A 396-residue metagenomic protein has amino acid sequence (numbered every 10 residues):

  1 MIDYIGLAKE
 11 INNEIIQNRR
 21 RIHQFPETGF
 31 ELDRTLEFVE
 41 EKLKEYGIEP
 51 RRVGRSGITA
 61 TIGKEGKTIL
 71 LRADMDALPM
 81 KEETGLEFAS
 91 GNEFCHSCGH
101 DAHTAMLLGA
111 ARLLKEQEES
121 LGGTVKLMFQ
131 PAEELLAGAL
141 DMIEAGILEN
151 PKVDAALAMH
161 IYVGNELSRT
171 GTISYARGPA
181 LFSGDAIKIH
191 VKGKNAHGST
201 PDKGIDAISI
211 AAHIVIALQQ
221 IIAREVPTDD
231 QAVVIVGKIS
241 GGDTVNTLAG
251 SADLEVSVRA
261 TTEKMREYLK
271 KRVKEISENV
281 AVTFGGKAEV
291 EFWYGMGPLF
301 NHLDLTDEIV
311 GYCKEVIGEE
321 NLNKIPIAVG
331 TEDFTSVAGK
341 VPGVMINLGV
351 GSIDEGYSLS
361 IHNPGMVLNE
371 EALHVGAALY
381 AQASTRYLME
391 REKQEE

Functional and structural regions predicted by a protein language model:
I2-S97, D101, A105-G122, F182: Acidic/His- and Gly-rich active-site-bordering loop/insert found across diverse amide/peptide-bond hydrolases
N12, I16, L36-E40, L107 (+6 more regions): Hydrophobic face of alpha-helices
I22, L71, H100, L127 (+7 more regions): Divalent metal-coordination and catalytic microenvironments
H23-F25, H96, H100-H103, H160 (+2 more regions): Histidine-centered active-site/metal-ligand motif
E45, A212-E396: Metal-dependent amide/peptide-bond hydrolase catalytic core, centered on the "pita-bread" metallohydrolase fold
L70-R72, I187, M345-G351: Non-cysteine beta-strand/loop elements that form the S-adenosyl-L-methionine
L78-C95, A102, E119-K238, G242-A249 (+1 more regions): Histidine/acidic-residue-rich, glycine-tolerant segments that coordinate divalent metal ions
